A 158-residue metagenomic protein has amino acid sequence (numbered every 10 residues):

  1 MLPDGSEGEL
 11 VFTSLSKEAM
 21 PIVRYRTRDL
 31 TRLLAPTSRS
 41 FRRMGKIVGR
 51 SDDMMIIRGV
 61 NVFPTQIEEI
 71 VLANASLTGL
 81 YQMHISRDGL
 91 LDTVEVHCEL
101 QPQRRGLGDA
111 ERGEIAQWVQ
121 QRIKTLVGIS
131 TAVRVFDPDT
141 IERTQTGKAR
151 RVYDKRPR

Functional and structural regions predicted by a protein language model:
M1-R158: Active-site glycine/GP-rich loop and adjacent strand/helix microenvironment that borders small-molecule binding pockets
